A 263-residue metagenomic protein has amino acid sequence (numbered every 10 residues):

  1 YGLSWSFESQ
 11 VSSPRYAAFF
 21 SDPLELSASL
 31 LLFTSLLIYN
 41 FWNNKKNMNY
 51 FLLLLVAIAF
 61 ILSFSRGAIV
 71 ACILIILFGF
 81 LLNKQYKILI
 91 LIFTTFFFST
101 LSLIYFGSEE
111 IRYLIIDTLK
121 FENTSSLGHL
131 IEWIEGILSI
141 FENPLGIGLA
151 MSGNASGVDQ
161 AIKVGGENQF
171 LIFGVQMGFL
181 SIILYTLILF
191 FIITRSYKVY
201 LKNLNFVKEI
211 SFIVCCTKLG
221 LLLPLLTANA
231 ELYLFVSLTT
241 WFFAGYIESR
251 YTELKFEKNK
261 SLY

Functional and structural regions predicted by a protein language model:
Y1-L82: Alpha-helical transmembrane segments of multi-pass inner-membrane proteins
S4-A17, F106-M177, S196-K202: Long extracytoplasmic/lumenal interhelical loops at the membrane interface of multi-pass membrane proteins
S13, S35, I61, S108 (+2 more regions): Alpha-helical transmembrane segments of polytopic integral membrane proteins, especially the permease/helical cores
R15-L30, G174-G178, N229-S237: Membrane-interface micro-motifs in multi-pass membrane enzymes
F33-S35, F98, I213-L225, N229-Y263: Transmembrane alpha-helices of multi-pass inner-membrane enzymes
L37, F41, K46-Y50, I73-L81 (+4 more regions): Hydrophobic transmembrane alpha-helices and their immediate junctions
S63, F80-K120, I137-F141: A membrane-periplasm/extracellular boundary helix in multi-pass inner-membrane enzymes that assemble envelope glycans
S63-G67, Q176, I183-T186, F190 (+2 more regions): Membrane-water interface signatures at transmembrane helix termini and the short loops that connect adjacent helices
